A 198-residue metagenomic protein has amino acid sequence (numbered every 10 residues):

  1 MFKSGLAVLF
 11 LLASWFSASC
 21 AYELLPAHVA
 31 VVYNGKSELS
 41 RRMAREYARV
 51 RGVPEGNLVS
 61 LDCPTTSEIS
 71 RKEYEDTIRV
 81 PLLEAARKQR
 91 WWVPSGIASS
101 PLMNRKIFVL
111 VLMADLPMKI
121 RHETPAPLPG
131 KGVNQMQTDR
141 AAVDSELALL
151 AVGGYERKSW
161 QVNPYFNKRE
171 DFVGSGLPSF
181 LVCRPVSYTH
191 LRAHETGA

Functional and structural regions predicted by a protein language model:
M1-L6: Bacterial N-terminal signal peptides that target proteins for export
A7-W15: Bacterial N-terminal signal peptides
S17-A21: Sec/Tat signal peptide C-region and signal peptidase I cleavage site
E23-E68: N-terminal mature-domain "stem" immediately C-terminal to a signal peptide or N-terminal signal-anchor/transmembrane
L39-R42, T66-Y74, M118-E123: Extracytoplasmic/secreted cell-surface and envelope-processing proteins
L61-S100: Post-signal peptide N-terminal segment of secreted/secretory-pathway proteins
W91-P164: Extracytoplasmic mature domains of secreted/periplasmic and thylakoid-lumen proteins
T189-T196: Conserved small/polar residues in nucleotide/adenosyl-binding loops
